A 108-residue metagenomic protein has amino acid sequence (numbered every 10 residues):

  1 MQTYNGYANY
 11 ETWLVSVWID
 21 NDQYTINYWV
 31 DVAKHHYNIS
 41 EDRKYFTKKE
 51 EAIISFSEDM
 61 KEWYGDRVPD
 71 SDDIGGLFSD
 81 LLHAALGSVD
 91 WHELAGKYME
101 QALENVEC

Functional and structural regions predicted by a protein language model:
M1-C108: Acidic interaction surfaces
